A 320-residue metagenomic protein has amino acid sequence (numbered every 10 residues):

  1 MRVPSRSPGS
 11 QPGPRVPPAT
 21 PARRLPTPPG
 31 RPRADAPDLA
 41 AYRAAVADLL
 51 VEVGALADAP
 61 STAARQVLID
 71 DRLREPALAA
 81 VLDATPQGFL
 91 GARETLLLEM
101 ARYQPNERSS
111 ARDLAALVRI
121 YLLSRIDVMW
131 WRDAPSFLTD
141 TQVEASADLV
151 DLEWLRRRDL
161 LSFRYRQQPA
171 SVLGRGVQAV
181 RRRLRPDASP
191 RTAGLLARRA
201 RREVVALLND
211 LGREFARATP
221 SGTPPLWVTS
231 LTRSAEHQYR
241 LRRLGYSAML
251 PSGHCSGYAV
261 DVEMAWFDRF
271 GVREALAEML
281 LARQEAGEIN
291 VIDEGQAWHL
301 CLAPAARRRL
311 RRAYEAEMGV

Functional and structural regions predicted by a protein language model:
M1-T20: Polybasic, lysine-enriched low-complexity intrinsically disordered terminal tails
R2-P4, S247-V320: Catalytic cores and adjacent binding grooves of peptidoglycan-active enzymes
P17-L208, D293-G295, A303-V320: Extracytoplasmic cell-surface/polysaccharide-interacting catalytic and binding patches
E99, I120, L207-S221, L244-S247 (+1 more regions): Structured segments of extracytoplasmic/periplasmic soluble domains in secreted or envelope-associated proteins
V205-G212, P225, Q238-R242, R273-A277: Extracytoplasmic/secreted envelope proteins and their assembly/folding machinery, especially bacterial periplasmic
A216-T232, A286-D293: Surface-exposed patches in mature extracellular/periplasmic domains of secreted proteins
R233-S234, H254: Residue-level detector of functionally special positions within alpha-helical transmembrane segments of multi-pass
A235-L250: Charged, often glycine-rich, active-site loop that binds/positions anionic groups
